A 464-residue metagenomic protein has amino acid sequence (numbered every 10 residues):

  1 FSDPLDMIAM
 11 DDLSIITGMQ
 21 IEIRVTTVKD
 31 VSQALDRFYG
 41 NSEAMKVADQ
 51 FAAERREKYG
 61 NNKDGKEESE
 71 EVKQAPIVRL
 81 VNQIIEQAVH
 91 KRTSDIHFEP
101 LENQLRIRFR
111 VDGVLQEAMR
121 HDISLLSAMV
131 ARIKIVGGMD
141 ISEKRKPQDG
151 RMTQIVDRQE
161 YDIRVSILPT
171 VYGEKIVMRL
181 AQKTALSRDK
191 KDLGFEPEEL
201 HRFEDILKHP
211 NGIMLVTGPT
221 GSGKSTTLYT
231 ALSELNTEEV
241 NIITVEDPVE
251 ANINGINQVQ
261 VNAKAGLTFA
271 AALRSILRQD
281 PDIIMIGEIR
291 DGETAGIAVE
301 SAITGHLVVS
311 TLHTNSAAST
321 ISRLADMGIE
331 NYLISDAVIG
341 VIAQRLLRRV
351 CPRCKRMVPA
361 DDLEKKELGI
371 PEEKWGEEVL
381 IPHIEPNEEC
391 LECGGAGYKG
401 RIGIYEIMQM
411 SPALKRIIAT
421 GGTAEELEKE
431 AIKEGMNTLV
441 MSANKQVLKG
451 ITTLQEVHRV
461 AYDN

Functional and structural regions predicted by a protein language model:
F1-A44, A53-S222, T438, K445-N464: N-terminal "pre-motor" subdomain/linker immediately upstream of P-loop NTPase catalytic cores
D12, I16, A34-R37, R132 (+5 more regions): Alpha-helical scaffold elements adjacent to nucleotide-binding pockets in ATP/GTP-utilizing enzyme cores
H90-K91, D157, R278-Q279, T304 (+4 more regions): Charged, alpha-helical scaffolding/interaction elements associated with membrane systems
R120-S127, L193-P197, G266, T314-A318 (+4 more regions): Short, conserved loop/turn and helix-capping segments at secondary-structure boundaries that abut family-defining
L200, E204-L215, S225-R349: Switch/coupling sub-region of P-loop NTPases
T314-S411: Cys/His-rich Zn2+-binding cysteine-cluster or related metal-binding knuckle/ribbon modules and their
E373-N464: NTP-binding/hydrolysis catalytic cores, primarily Walker-type P-loop NTPases
